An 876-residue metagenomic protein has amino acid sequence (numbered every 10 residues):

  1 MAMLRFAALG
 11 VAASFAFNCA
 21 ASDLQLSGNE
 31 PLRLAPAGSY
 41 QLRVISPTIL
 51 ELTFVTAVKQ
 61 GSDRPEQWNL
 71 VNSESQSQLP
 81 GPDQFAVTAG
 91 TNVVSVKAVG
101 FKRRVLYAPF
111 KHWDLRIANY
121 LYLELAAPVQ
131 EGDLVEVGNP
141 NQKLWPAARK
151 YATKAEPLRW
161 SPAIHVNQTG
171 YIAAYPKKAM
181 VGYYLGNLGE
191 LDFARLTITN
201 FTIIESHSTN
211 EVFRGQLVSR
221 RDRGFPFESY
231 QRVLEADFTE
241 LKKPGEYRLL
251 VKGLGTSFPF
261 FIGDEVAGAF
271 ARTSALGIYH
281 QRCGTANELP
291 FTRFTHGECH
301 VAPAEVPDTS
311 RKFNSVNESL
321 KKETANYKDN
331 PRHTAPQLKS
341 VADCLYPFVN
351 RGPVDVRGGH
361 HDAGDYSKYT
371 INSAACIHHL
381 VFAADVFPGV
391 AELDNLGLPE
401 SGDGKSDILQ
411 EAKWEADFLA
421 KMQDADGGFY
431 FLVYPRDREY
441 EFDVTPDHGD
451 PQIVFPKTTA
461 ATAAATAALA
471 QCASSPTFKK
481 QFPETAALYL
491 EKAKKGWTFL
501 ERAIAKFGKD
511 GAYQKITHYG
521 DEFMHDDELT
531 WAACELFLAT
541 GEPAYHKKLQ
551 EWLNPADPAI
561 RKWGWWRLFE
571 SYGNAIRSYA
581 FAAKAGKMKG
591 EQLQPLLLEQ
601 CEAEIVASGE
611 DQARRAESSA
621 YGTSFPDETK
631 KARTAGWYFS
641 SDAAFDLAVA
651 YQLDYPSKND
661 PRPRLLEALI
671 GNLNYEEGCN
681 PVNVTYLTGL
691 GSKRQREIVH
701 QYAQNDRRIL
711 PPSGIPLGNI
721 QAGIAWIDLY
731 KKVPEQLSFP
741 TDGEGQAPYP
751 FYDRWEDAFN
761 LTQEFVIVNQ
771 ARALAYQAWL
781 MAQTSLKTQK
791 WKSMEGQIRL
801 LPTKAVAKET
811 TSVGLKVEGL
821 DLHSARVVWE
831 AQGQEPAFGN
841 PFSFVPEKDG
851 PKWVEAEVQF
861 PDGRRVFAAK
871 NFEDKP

Functional and structural regions predicted by a protein language model:
P31-S95, G100-A118, T169, K177-G253 (+8 more regions): Aromatic (Trp/Tyr) and acidic
V44, G170-Y175, T803-T811: Short, solvent-exposed loop/linker segments at the N-terminal edge of repeated beta-sheet extracellular domains
L125-A152, E156, T209-T273: Extended acidic/polar, glycine-enriched regions that form or flank non-catalytic beta-rich accessory modules
T153-K177, S257-A302, K875-P876: Low-complexity, Pro/Ser/Thr- and charge-rich linker/hinge segments at domain boundaries
K178-M180, K808-G819: A short beta-strand segment in extracellular, disulfide-stabilized domains
D821-V828: Solvent-exposed loop segments of extracellular immunoglobulin-like
E830-F844: Surface-exposed, flexible coil segments in extracellular/virion-facing regions
